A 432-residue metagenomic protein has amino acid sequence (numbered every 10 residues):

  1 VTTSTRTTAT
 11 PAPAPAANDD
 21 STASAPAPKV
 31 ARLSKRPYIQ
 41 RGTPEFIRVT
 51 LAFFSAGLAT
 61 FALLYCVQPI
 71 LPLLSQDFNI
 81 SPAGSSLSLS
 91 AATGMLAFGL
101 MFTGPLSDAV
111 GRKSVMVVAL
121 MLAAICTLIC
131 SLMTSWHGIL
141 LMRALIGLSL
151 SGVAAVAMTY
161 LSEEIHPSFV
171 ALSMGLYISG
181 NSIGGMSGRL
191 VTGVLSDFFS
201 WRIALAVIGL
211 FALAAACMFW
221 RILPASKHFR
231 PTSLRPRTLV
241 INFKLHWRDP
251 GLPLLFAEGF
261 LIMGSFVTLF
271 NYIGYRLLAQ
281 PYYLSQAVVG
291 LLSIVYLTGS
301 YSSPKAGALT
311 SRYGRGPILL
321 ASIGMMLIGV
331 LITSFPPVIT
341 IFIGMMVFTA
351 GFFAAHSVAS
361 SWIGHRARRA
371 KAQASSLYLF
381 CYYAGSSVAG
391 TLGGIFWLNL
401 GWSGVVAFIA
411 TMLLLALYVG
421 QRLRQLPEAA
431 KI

Functional and structural regions predicted by a protein language model:
R32-T43, P224-F256: Juxtamembrane intracellular "pre-TM" segments in multi-pass secondary transporters
N79, G111, L132-G138, H166 (+1 more regions): Helix-breaking motifs and short loop linkers at transmembrane-helix boundaries and internal kinks in secondary membrane
F98-W136: Conserved MFS/SLC helix-loop-helix module at the cytosolic interface between two early adjacent transmembrane helices
L122, C126, H137-L145, I339-V347: Paired small-residue
G138, P167, L176-R221: Helix-loop-helix hairpin linking two adjacent transmembrane segments in secondary transporters
M142-I183: Cytoplasmic helix-loop-helix junction between adjacent transmembrane helices in 12-TM secondary transporters
G316-A359: C-terminal transmembrane helical hairpin of 12-TM major facilitator-type secondary transporters
